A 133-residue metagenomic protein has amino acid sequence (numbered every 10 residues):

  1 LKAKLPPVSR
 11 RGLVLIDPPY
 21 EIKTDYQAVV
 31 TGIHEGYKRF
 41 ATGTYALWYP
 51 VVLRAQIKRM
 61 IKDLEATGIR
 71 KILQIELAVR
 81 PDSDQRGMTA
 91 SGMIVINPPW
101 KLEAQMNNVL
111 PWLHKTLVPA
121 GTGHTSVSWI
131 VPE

Functional and structural regions predicted by a protein language model:
L1-E133: Class I S-adenosyl-L-methionine-dependent methyltransferase catalytic core
